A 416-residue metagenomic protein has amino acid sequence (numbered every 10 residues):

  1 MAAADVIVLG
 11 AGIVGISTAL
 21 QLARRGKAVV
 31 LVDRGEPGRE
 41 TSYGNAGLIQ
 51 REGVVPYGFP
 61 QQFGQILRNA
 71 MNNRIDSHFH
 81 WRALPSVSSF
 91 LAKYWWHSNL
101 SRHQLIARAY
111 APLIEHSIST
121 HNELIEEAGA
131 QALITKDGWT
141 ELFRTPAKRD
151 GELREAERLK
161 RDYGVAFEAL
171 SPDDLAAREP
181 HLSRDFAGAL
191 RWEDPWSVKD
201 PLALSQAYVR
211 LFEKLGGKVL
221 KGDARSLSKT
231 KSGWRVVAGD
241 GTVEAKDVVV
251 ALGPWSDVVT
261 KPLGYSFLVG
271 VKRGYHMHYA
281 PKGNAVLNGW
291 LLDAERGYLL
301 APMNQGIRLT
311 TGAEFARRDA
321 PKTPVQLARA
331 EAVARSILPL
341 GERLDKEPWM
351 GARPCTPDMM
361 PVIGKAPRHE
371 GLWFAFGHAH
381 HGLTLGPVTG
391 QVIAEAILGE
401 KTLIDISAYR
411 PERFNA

Functional and structural regions predicted by a protein language model:
A4-L31: N-terminal Rossmann-like FAD-binding beta1-loop-alpha1 element of flavoenzymes
R24-G44: Glycine-rich FAD pyrophosphate-binding loop
N45-L48, G53, Y57-H97, S226-K229 (+3 more regions): Active-site substrate-recognition segment that forms the wall of the catalytic cavity or substrate channel
S88-R210: Rossmann-like flavin
Y163, A294-E295, S336-A416: C-terminal catalytic lobe of FAD-dependent flavoproteins
L170-R178, K218-W234: A conserved short coil-to-beta-strand element within the FAD-binding core of flavoproteins
